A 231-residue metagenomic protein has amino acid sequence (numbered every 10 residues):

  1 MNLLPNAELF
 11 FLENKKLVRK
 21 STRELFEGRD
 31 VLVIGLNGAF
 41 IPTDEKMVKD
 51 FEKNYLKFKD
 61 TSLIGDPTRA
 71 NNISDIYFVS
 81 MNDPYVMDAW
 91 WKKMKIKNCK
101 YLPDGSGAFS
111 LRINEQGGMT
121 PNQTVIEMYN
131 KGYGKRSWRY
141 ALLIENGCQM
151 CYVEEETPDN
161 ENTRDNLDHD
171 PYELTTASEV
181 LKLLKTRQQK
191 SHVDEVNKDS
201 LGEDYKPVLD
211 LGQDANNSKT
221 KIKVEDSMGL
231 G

Functional and structural regions predicted by a protein language model:
M1-G231: Chalcogenol-based redox active-site neighborhoods
